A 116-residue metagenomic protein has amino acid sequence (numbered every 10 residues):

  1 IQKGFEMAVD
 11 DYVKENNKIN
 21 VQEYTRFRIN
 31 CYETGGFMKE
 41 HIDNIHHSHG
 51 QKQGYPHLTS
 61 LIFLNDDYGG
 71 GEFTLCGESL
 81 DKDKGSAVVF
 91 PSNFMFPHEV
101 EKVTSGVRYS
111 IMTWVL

Functional and structural regions predicted by a protein language model:
I1-A87, M95-L116: Fe(II)/2-oxoglutarate oxygenase catalytic core
